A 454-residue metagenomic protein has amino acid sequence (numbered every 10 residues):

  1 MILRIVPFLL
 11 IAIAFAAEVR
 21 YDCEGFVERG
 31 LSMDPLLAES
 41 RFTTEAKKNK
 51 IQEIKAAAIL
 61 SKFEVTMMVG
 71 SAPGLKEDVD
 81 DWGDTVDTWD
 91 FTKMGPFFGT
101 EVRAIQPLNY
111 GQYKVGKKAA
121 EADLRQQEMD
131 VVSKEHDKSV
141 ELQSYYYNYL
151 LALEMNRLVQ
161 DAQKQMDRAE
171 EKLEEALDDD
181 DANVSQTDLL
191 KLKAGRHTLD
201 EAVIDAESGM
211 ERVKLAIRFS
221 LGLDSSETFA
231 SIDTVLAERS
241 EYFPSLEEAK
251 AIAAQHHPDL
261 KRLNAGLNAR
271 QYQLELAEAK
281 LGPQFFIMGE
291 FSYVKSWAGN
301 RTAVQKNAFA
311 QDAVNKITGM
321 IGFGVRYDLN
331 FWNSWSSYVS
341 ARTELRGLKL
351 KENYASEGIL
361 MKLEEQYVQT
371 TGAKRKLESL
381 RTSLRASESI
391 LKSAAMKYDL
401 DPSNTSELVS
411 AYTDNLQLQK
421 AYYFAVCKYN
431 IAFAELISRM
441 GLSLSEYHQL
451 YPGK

Functional and structural regions predicted by a protein language model:
I2-I13: Sec-dependent N-terminal signal peptides
V19, T66-Q106, T234-Y242, E275 (+2 more regions): Small/polar, glycine/serine/threonine/aspartate-rich low-complexity segments that form flexible
Y21, V131, D137-Q255, Q369 (+4 more regions): Periplasmic alpha-helical coiled-coil/stalk elements that build and connect Gram-negative outer-membrane
C23-V27, P73, I217, Q419-K454: Acidic, low-complexity, intrinsically disordered peripheral segments
E24-S32, D87, Q186-L189, K193 (+4 more regions): Amphipathic alpha-helical coiled-coil scaffold segments and their short linker/junction regions
E28-A38, E45-K62, D90, M94 (+9 more regions): A glycine-/polar-enriched beta->alpha junction
E39-I54, K134, K138-V159, G195 (+4 more regions): Amphipathic alpha-helical coiled-coil segments
A176-S185, Y398-P402, R439-S443: A short glycine-centered flexible hinge/capping loop motif at secondary-structure junctions
